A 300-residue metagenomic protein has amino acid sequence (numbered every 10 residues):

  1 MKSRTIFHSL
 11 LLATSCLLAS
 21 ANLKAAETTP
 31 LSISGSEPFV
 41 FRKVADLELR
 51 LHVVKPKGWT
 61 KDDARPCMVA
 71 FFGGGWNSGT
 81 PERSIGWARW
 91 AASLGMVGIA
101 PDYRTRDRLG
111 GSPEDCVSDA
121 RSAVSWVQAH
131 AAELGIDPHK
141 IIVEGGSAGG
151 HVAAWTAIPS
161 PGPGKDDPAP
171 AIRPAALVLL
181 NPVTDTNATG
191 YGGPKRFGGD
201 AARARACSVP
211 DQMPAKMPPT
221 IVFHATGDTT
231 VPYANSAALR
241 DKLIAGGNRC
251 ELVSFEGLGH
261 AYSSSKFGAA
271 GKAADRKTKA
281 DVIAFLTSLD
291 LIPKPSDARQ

Functional and structural regions predicted by a protein language model:
A26-D63: N-terminal cap/lid segment of alpha/beta-hydrolase-fold proteins
D63-G73: Short beta-strand element of the alpha/beta-hydrolase
P81-A100: Short amphipathic alpha-helix adjacent to the substrate-entry channel of hydrolases
G111-A132, K277-D281: Alpha/beta-hydrolase active-site loop
S122-G193, A204-R205, V209: Primarily recognizes the serine-hydrolase "nucleophile elbow" in alpha/beta-hydrolase and SGNH/GDSL folds
V222-H224, D228: Short beta-strand/loop motif that positions the catalytic acidic residue of the alpha/beta-hydrolase fold
T229-N235: Conserved alpha/beta-hydrolase "acid-adjacent" motif
A237-R240, I244-Q300: C-terminal catalytic histidine-bearing segment of alpha/beta-hydrolase fold enzymes
